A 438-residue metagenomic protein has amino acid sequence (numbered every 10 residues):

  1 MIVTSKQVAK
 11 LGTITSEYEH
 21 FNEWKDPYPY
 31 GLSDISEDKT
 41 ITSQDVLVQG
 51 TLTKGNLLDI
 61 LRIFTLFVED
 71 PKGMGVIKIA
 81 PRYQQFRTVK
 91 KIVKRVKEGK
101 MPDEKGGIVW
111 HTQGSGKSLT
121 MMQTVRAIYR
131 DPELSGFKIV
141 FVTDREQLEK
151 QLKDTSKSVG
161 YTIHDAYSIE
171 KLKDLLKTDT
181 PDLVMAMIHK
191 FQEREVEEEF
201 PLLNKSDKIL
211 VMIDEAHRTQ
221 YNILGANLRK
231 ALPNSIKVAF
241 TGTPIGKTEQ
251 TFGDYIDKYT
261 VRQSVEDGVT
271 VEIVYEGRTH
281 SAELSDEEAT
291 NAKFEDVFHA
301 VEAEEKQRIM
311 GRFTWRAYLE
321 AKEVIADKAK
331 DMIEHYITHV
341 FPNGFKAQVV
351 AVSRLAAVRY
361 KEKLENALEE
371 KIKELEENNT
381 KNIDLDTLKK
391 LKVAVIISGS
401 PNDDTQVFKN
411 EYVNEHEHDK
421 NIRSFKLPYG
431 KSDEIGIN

Functional and structural regions predicted by a protein language model:
M1-K138, Q147-T162, D179-T180, H189 (+4 more regions): ATP-dependent helicase/translocase motor core
I2-T4, V184-M187, V211, I236-T241: Structural recognition of the conserved hydrophobic beta-strand(s) that form the central parallel beta-sheet of P-loop
K100-K105, L134-S135, K177-T180, V196-I209 (+1 more regions): Short basic/glycine-enriched coil/helix segment immediately N-terminal to the Walker B
Q113, E215-T219, A231-T248: Conserved helicase ATPase motor motifs in RecA-like P-loop NTPase domains
K157-V196: Inter-Walker segment of RecA-like/P-loop motor cores
L183-I213, R218-N227, I435-N438: Conserved RecA-like ASCE ATPase "motif II neighborhood" in helicase/translocase motors
E249-F345, Y360-E377: Interdomain helical connector at the RecA1-RecA2 junction of SF1/SF2 helicase-like NTPases
R312-I437: Conserved C-terminal RecA-like helicase domain
